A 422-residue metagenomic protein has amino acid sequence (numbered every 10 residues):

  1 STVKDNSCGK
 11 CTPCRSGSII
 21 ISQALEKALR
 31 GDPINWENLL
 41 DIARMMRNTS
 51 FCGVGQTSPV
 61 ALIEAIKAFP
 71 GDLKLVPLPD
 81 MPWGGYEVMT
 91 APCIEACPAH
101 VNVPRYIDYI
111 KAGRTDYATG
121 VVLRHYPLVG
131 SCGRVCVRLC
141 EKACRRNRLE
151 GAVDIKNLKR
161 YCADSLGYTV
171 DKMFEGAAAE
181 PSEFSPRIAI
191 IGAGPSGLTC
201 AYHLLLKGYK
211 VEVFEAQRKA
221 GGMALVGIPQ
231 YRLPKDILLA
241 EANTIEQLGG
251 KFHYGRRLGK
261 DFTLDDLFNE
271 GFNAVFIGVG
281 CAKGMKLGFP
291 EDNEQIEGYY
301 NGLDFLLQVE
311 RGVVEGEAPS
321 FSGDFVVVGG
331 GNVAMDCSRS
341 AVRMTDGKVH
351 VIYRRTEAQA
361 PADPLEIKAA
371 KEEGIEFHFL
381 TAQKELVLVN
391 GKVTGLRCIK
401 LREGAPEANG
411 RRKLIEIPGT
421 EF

Functional and structural regions predicted by a protein language model:
S1-F184, K235, I277-Y300, L388-V389 (+1 more regions): Ferredoxin-type iron-sulfur electron-transfer modules and their immediate structural context
P127, G194-P195, K219, G331-V333: Residue-level detector of alpha-helix initiation sites
E183-S196, F321-G331: Beta1/beta-strand and adjacent pyrophosphate-binding region of the FAD-binding site in flavoprotein oxidoreductases
R187-E212, A334-V342: N-terminal Rossmann-like FAD-binding beta1-loop-alpha1 element of flavoenzymes
A189, E212-V213, H253, V326 (+2 more regions): A structural signal for isolated positions on well-ordered beta-strands in alpha/beta enzyme cores
A193, A216, V279, G330 (+1 more regions): Cofactor-binding loop segments of dinucleotide-utilizing enzymes, especially the Rossmann-like FAD- and NAD(P)+-binding
Y209-L225, V349-A358: Glycine-rich FAD pyrophosphate-binding loop
D236-K286, P290, G298, D304-F321 (+1 more regions): A Rossmann-like FAD-binding core segment of flavoenzymes
